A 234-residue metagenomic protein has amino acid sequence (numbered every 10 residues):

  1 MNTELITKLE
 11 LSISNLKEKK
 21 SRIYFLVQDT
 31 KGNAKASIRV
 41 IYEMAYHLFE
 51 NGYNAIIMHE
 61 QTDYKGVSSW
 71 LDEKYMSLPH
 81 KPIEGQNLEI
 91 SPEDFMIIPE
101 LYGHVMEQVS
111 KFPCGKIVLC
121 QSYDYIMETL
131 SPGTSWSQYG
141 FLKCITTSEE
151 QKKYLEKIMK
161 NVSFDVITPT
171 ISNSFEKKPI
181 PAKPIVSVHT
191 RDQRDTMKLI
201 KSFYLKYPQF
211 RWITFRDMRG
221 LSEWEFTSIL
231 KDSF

Functional and structural regions predicted by a protein language model:
T3-I13, Y46, I56, Y64-F141: Extended catalytic core of nucleotide-activated donor transferases of GT-like folds
L9-R22, P79-H80, S174-I185: Nucleotide-sugar donor-binding and catalytic loop/hinge architecture of NDP-sugar-dependent glycosyltransferases
Q28-V40: A short, glycine/small-residue-rich beta-strand->loop->alpha-helix junction that serves as a flexible
S37, E60, I97-L101, I145-S148: Replace "coordinates the UDP/GDP/TDP-sugar" with "coordinates nucleotide-activated sugar donors
S37-V40, M44, Q151-F226: Conserved catalytic-core segment of nucleotide-activated headgroup transferases in glycan assembly
N54-Y64, R211-R219: A short beta-strand-loop structural module common to alpha/beta enzyme folds
V105-E107, E128-L130, F141-S163, K198: A short, active-site helix/loop in glycosyltransferases that binds the activated sugar's phosphate group
S228-F234: Acidic donor-binding loop of glycosyltransferase active sites
